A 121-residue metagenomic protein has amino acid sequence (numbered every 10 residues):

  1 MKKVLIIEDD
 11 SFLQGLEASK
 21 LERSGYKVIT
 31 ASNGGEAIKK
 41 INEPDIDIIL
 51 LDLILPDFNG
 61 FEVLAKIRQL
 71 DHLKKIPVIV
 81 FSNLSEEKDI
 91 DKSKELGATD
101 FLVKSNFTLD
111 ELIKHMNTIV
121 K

Functional and structural regions predicted by a protein language model:
E8: Conserved acidic carboxylate
S11-I29: Two-component/phosphorelay signaling modules centered on CheY-like receiver
Q14, P56, K74, E86: The feature encodes the CheY-like receiver
T30-I48: Acidic, metal-coordinating helix/loop segments flanking the phosphotransfer/catalytic sites of two-component signaling
N33, N59-E62: Acidic catalytic/metal-coordinating carboxylates
D52, S82: Active-site residues of response regulator receiver
F61-K74: Short amphipathic alpha-helix used as the core "switch/output" element in two-component signaling
